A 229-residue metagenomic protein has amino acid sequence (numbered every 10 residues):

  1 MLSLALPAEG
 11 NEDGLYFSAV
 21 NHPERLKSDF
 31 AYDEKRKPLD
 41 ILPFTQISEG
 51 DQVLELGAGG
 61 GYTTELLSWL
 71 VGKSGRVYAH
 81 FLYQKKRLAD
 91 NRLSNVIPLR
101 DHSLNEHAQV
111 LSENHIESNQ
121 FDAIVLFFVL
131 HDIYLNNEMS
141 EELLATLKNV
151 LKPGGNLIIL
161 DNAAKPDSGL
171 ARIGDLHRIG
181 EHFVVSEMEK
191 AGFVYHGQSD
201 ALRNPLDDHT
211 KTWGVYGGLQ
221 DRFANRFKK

Functional and structural regions predicted by a protein language model:
G14-S48: Class I SAM-dependent methyltransferase Rossmann-like catalytic core, especially the SAM/SAH-binding loop
S48, V71-G72, I133-Y134, L151-P153: Helix-to-beta-strand junctions that scaffold the AdoMet/dcAdoMet cofactor pocket in Class I SAM-dependent enzymes
L54-N114: Class I SAM-dependent methyltransferase SAM/SAH-binding core
S68-W69, M139-P153: A short glycine-rich, Lys/Arg-flanked "PGG" loop and its adjoining helix->strand segment in the class I
V110-I124: A short acidic, Gly/Pro-enriched loop at the edge of an enzyme's catalytic core that lines a small-molecule cofactor
D122-E141: A short SAM/SAH-binding and catalytic strip from SAM-dependent methyltransferases
G154-A163: Conserved beta-strand signature within the Rossmann-like core of class I S-adenosyl-L-methionine
D207-K229: Core SAM-dependent methyltransferase catalytic element
